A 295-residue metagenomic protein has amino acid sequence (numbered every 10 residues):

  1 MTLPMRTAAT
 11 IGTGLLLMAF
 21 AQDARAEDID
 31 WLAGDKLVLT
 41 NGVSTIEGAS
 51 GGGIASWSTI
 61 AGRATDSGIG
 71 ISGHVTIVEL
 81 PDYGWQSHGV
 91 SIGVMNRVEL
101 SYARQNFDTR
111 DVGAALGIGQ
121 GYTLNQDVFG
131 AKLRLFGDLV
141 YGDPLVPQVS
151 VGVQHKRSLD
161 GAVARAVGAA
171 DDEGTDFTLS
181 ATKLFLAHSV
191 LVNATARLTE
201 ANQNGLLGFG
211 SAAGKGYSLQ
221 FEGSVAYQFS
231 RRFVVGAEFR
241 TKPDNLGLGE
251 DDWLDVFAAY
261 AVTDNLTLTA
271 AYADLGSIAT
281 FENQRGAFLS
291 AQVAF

Functional and structural regions predicted by a protein language model:
M1-I11: Bacterial N-terminal signal peptides that target proteins for export
T10-A19: Bacterial N-terminal signal peptides
F20-A26: Sec/Tat signal peptide C-region and signal peptidase I cleavage site
E27-V190, R197-E200, F229-F233, K242-N245 (+5 more regions): Transmembrane beta-barrel domains of Gram-negative outer membranes and organellar outer membranes
V192-R240: A mid-sequence, solvent-exposed acidic-amphipathic segment
G276-S277, F288: A cross-kingdom marker for long, charged
